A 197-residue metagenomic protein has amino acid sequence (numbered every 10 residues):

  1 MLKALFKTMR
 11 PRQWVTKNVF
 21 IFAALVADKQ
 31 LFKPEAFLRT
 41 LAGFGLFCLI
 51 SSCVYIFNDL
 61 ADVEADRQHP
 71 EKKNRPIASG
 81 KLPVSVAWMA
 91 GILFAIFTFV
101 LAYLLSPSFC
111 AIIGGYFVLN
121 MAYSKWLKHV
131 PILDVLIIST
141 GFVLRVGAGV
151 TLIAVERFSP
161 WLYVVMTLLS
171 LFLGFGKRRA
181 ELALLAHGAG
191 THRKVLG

Functional and structural regions predicted by a protein language model:
M1-R67, K81-I92: Topogenic membrane-insertion module of multi-pass membrane proteins
L2-F6, W14, V143, G147-G197: C-terminal membrane-associated helical module and adjoining short loops/tails
V19, V63, Q68-I113, P160-S170: Multi-pass membrane catalytic core of lipid/isoprenoid biosynthesis enzymes
F22, L41, G45-S52, M89-V100 (+6 more regions): Generic alpha-helical transmembrane segments of integral inner-membrane proteins, especially permease/transport modules
V26-G45, F99-A111, V146-V164: Helix-coil boundary and interhelical linker segments in multi-pass alpha-helical membrane proteins
V54-F57, P70, G115, F172: Alpha-helical transmembrane segments of polytopic integral membrane proteins, especially the permease/helical cores
E64, V118-P131, F175-A183: C-terminal ends of transmembrane helices
P131-G141: Cytoplasmic-side transmembrane-helix entry/capping segments in multi-pass membrane proteins
